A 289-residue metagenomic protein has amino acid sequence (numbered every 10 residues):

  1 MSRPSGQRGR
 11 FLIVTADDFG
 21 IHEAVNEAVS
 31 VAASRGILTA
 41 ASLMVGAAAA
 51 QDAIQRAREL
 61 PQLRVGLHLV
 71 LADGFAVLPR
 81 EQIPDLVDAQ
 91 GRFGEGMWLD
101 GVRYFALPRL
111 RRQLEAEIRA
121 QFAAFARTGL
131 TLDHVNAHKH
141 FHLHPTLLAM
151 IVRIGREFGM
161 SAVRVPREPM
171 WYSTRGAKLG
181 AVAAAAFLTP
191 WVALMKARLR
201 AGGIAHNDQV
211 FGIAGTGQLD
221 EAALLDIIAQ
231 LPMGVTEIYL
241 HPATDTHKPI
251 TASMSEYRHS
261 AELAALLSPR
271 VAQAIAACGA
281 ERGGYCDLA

Functional and structural regions predicted by a protein language model:
M1-I13, E23-H134, P145-A289: Terminal accessory/targeting
T15-F19: DG-centered beta-turn motif at the end of beta-strands
G20, H142: A short, conserved beta-strand element in the Rossmann-like catalytic core that flanks the donor/metal-binding loop
A137-K139: Active-site histidine-anchored catalytic micro-motif
